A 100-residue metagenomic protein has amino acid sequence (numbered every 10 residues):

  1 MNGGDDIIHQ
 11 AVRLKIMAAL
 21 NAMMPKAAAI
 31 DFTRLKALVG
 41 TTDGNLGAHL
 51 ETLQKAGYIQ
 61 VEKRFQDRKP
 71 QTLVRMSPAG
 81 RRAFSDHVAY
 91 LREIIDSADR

Functional and structural regions predicted by a protein language model:
G3, N21-A22, R82-R100: Amphipathic alpha-helical dimerization/coiled-coil segments that flank or bridge DNA-binding/regulatory modules
G4-T42: N-terminal helix-turn-helix DNA-binding core of bacterial DNA-binding proteins
H9, H49, H87: Histidine-centered active-site/metal-ligand motif
A11-L14, A56, Q71: Structural motif
K15, Q60, R75: Conserved beta-strand segments that form the floor/walls of ligand-binding pockets within enzyme and binding domains
T33-K63, R68-K69: Canonical helix-turn-helix DNA-binding module
Q66-S85: Basic, amphipathic "hinge/linker" alpha-helix immediately C-terminal to the N-terminal HTH DNA-binding motif
